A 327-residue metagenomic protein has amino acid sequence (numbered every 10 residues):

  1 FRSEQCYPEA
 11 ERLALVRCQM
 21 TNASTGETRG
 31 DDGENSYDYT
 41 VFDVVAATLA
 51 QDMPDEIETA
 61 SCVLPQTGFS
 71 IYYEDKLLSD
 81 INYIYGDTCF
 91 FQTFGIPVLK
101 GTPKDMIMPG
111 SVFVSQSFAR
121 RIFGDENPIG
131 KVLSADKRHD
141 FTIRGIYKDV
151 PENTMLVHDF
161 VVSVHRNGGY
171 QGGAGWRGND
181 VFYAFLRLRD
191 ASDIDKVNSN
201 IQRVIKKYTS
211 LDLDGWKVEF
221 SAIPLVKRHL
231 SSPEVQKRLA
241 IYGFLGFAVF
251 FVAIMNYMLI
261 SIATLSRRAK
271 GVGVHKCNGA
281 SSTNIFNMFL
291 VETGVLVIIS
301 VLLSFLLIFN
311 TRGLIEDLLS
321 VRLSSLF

Functional and structural regions predicted by a protein language model:
F1-I129, S134-T142, S199, K206 (+3 more regions): Structured, solvent-exposed hinge/loop segments at the ends of secondary-structure elements
S3, R120-R121, T264, K276 (+3 more regions): Transmembrane helix-loop junction
Y7, S192, N200-A248, S266-R267 (+2 more regions): Membrane-helix entry/capping segments
L13, N179-Y183, A269: Short, solvent-exposed beta-strand edge segments and adjacent coil->beta transition regions
D87-K100, V112-E234: Mid-to-C-terminal secondary-structure elements that act as membrane-proximal/extracytoplasmic interface segments
F247-F250, L290, G294, I298 (+1 more regions): Residue-level signature of the transmembrane alpha-helical core of multi-pass small-molecule transporters
M255-L296: Intracellular coupling helices
V295-R312, E316: Hydrophobic alpha-helical transmembrane segments that constitute the membrane-spanning cores of multi-pass membrane
